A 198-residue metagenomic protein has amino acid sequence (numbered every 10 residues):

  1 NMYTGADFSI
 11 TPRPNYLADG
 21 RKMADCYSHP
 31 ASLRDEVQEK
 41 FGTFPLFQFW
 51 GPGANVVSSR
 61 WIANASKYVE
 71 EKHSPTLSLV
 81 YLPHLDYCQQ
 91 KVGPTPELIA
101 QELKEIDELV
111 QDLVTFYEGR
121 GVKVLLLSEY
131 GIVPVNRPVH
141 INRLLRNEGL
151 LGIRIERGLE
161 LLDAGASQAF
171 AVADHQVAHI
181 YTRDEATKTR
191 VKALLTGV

Functional and structural regions predicted by a protein language model:
N1-G93, Q168-V198: His/Asp/Glu-rich, glycine-adjacent segments that coordinate divalent cations and/or stabilize oxyanion chemistry on
G20-M23, E105, D112, G119: Glycosyltransferase catalytic domains, chiefly GT-A lineage
S58, L98, E102, E129: Conserved acidic
R60-A63, K67, L103-V114: Short, hydrophobic/amphipathic alpha-helical packing segments that form internal helix faces or helix-helix interfaces
E70, D86, I106-D107, Y117: Short, well-ordered alpha-helical segments in soluble proteins
K91-D107: Active-site-proximal segments of metal-dependent phosphoesterases and phosphodiesterases across multiple
D112-V198: Secreted, luminal/periplasmic, and some membrane-associated catalytic domains that remodel anionic oxygen-ester
